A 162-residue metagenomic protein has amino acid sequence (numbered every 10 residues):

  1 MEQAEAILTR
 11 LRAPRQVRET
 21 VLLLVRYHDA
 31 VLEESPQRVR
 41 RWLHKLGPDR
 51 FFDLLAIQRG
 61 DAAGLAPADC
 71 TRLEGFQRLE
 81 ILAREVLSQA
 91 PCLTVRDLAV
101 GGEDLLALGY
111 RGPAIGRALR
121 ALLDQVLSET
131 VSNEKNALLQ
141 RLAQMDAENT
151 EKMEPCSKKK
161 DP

Functional and structural regions predicted by a protein language model:
M1-G75: Conserved, hydrophobic alpha-helical core segments of structured domains
A4-A6, L65-P162: Charged substrate- and nucleic-acid-binding regions of tRNA-handling and nucleotidyl-transfer enzymes, centered on
